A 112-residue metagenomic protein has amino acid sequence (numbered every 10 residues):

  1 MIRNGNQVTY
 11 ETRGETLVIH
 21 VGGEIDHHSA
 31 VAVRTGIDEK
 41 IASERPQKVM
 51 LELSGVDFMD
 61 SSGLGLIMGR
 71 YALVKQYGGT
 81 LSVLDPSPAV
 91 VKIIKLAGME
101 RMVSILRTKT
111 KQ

Functional and structural regions predicted by a protein language model:
M1-D57, A72-Q112: STAS-like cytosolic regulatory interaction modules
I67-Y71: Histidine-anchored nucleotide/phosphate-binding helix
